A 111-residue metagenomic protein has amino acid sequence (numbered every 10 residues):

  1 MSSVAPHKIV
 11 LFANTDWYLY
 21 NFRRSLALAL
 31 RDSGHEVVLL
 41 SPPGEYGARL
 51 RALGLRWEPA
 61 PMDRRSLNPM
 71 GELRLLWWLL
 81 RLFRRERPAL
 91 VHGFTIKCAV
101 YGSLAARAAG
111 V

Functional and structural regions predicted by a protein language model:
H7-V10, A106-V111: Active-site proximal beta-strand in glycosyltransferases
K8, A89-L90: Structural motif
K8-M70: N-terminal strand-loop element at the rim of the active site of nucleotide-sugar-dependent glycosyltransferases
S25, R74-R81, Y101: Alpha-helical elements of Rossmann-like donor-binding domains used by nucleotide-donor carbohydrate transfer enzymes
S41, H92-G93: Short beta-strand scaffold positions
L82-A89: Glycine-rich phosphate-binding loop signature in dinucleotide/nucleotide-binding domains
G93-A99: Short His-centered aromatic/hydrophobic patch
